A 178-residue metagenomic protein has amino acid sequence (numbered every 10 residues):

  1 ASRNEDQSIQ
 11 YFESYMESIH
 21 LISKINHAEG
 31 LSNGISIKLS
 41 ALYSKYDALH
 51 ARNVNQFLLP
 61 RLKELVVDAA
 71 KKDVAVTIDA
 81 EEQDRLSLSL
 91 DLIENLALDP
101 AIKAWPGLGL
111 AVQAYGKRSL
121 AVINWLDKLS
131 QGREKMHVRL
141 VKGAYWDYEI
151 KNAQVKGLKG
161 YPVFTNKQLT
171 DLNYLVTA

Functional and structural regions predicted by a protein language model:
A1-A178: Positively charged, amphipathic and often flexible ligand-engagement surfaces
